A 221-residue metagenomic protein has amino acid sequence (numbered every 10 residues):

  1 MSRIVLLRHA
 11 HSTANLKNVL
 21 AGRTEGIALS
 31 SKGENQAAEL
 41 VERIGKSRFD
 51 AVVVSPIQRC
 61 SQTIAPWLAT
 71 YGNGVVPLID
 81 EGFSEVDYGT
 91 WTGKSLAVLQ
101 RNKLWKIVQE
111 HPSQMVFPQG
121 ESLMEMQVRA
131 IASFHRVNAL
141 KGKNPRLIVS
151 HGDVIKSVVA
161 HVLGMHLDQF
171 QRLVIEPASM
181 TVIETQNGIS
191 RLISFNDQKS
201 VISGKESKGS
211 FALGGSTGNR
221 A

Functional and structural regions predicted by a protein language model:
S2-R3, V86-A97, A139-G142, H161-A221: Acidic, low-complexity terminal tails and accessory targeting/binding regions of phosphate-metabolizing enzymes
R8-G74: Active-site-proximal alpha-helix that buttresses catalytic centers in soluble enzyme cores
A10, P145, G152: Active-site metal-binding loops of divalent metal-dependent hydrolases
T13, R59-S61, E85-V86, V154-K156: Short, active-site-adjacent cap segments at secondary-structure transitions
A14, A28, T70-I131, E184 (+1 more regions): Phosphate-handling substructures
K46-R48, V137-N144: Glycine-rich phosphate-binding loop signature in dinucleotide/nucleotide-binding domains
V54-S55, V128, V149-S150: Short beta-strand scaffold positions
